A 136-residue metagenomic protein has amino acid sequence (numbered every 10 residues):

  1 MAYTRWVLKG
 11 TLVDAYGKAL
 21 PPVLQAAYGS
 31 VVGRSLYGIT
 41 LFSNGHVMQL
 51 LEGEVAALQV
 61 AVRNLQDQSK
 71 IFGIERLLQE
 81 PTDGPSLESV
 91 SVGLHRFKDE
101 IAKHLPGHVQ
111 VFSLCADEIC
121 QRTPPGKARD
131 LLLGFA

Functional and structural regions predicted by a protein language model:
M1-A136: Charge-rich, low-complexity N-terminal segments
